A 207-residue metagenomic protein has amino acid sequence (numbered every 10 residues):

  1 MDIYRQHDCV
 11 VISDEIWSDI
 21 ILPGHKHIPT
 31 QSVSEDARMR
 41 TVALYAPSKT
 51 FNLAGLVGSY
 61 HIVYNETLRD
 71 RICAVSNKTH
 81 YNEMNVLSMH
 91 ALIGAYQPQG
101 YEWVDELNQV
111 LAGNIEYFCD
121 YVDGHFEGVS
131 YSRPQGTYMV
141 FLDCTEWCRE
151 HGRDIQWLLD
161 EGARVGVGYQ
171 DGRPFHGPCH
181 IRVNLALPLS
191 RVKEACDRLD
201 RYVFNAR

Functional and structural regions predicted by a protein language model:
M1-R207: PLP-dependent class I/II
